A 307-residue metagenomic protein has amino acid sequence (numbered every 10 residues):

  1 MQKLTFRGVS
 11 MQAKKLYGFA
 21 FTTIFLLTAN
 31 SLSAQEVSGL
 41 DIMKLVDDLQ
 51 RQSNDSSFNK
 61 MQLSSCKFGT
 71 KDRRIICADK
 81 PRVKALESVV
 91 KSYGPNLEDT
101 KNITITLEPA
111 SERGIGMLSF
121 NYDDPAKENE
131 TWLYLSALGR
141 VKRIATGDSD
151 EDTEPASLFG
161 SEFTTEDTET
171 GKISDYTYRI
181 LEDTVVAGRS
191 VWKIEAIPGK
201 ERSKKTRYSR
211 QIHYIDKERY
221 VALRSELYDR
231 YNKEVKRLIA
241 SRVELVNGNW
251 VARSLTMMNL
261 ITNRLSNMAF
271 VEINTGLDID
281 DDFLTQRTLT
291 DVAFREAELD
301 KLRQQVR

Functional and structural regions predicted by a protein language model:
L4-A20: Bacterial N-terminal signal peptides that target proteins for export
F19-A29: Bacterial N-terminal signal peptides
N30-A34: Sec/Tat signal peptide C-region and signal peptidase I cleavage site
Q35-D48, Q52-N54, N121-R207, R287-R307: Flexible, processing/modification-adjacent segments and terminal tails in exported/periplasmic/extracellular proteins
E36-L135: N-terminal mature ectodomain segment of secretory-pathway/periplasmic proteins
D48, L86-G94, T177-V185, S241-V243: Short amphipathic beta-strand and strand-loop transition segments with alternating hydrophobic
L107, E130-Y134, R140-E169, R189-T285: Gly/Pro-enriched, hydrophobic low-complexity segments that function as extracytoplasmic propeptides/linkers
